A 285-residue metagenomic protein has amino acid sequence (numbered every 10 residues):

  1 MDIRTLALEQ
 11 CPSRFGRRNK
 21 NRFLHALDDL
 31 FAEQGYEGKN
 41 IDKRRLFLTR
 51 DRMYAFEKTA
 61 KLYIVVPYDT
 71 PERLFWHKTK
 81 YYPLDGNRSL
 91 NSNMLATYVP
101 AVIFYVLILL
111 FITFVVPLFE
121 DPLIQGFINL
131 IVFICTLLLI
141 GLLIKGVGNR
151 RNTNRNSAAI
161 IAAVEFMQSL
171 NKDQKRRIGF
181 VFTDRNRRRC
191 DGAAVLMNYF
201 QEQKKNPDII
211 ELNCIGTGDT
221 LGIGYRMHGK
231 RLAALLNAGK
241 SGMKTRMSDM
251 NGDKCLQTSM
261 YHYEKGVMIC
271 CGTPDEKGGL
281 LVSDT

Functional and structural regions predicted by a protein language model:
M1-R17, G35, K58-K61, E72-W76 (+2 more regions): N-terminal hydrophobic or amphipathic helices/low-complexity stretches enriched in small/hydrophobic/Pro/Gly
M1-R22, D28-L30, Q34, N40-R44 (+3 more regions): N-terminal capping segment at the start of a domain
S13-T59, W76-F119: A non-catalytic alpha/beta surface segment that caps or lines the substrate-entry region of metallo-dependent hydrolase
Q34-K43, N237-D249: Short secondary-structure junctions
K61-P67: Short beta-strand element of the alpha/beta-hydrolase
P67-P71, I215-G216, T273-P274: Short glycine-rich anion-binding loops that position phosphate/pyrophosphate groups of nucleotides and phosphorylated
E72, S248-T285: Zn-dependent metallopeptidase/amidohydrolase metal-coordination segment
V116-V132, L138-L235, M250-Y261: Acidic/histidine-rich catalytic neighborhood of metal-dependent amide-processing enzymes
